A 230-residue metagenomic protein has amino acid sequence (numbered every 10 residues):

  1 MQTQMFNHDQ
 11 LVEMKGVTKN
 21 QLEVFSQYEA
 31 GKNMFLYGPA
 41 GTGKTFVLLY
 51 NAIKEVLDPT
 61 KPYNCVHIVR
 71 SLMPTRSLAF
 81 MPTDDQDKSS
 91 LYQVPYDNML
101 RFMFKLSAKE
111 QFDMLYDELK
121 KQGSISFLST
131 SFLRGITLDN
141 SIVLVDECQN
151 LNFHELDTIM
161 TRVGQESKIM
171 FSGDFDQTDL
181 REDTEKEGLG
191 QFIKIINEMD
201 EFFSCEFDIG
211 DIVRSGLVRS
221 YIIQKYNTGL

Functional and structural regions predicted by a protein language model:
Q2-V145, Q149-L230: Conserved helicase motor core of SF1/SF2 NTP-dependent helicases
